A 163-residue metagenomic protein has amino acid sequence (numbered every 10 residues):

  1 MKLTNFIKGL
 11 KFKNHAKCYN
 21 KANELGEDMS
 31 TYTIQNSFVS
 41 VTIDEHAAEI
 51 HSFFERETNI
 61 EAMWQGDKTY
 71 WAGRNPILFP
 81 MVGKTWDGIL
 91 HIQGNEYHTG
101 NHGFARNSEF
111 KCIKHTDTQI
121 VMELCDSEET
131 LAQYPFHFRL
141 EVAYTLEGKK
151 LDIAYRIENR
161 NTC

Functional and structural regions predicted by a protein language model:
F6-I7, K21-R156, R160-C163: Surface-exposed acidic/polar loop and edge beta-strand patches at domain peripheries
